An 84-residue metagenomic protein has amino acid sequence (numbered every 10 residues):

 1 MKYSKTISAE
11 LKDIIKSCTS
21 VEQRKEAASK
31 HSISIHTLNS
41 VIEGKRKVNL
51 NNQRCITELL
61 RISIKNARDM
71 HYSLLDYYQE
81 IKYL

Functional and structural regions predicted by a protein language model:
M1-T19: A short, Lys/Arg-rich alpha-helix, primarily the initiator
D13, S40, E58: DNA-binding alpha-helical recognition surfaces that contact promoter or target DNA
T19-S20, K30: Helix-turn-helix/winged-helix DNA-binding modules
V21-E22, K45-E58: Short, basic-rich loop-to-helix N-cap that marks the start of a DNA-contacting helix
E26-A28: Short alpha-helical "recognition helix" segments of helix-turn-helix
I33-V48: Recognition helix of helix-turn-helix/homeodomain-like DNA-binding domains that insert into the DNA major groove
L60-I64: Short, basic amphipathic alpha-helical segments that act as recognition/interaction helices in nucleic-acid-binding
A67-L84: Short, charged recognition helix plus adjacent turn of helix-turn-helix-like nucleic-acid-binding domains
